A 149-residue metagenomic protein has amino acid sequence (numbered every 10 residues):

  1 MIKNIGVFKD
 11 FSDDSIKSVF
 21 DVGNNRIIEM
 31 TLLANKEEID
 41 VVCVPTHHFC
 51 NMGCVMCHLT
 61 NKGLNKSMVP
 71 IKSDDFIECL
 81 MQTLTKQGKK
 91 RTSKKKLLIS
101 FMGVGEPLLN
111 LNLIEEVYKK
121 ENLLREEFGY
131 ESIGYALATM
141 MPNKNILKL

Functional and structural regions predicted by a protein language model:
M1-D40, M52: Flexible, acidic/Gly-rich N-terminal and inter-domain linker regions that tether and position cofactor-handling modules
D40-V42, H47, H58-L149: Core AdoMet radical
V55: Active-site regions of metal-assisted phosphoester/phosphodiester hydrolases, unifying DNase/endonuclease modules
